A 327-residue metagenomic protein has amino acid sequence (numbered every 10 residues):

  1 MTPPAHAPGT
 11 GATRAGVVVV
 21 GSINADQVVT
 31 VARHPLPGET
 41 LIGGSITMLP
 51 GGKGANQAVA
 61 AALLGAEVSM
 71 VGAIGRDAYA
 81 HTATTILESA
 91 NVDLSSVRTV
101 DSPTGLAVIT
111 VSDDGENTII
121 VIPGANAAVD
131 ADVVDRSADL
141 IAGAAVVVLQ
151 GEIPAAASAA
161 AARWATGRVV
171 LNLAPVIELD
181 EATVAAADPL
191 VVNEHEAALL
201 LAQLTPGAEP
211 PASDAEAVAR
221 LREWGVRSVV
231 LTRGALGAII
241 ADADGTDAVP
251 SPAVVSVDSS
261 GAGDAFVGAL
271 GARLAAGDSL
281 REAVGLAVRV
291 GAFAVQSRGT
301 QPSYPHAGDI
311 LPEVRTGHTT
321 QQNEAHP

Functional and structural regions predicted by a protein language model:
M1-A73, A78-T82, V255-V257, Q321-P327: Glycine-rich phosphate/adenosyl-contacting loop at the front of the ribokinase-like
M1-V17, E178, Q203-P327: Conserved phosphate-binding/catalytic region of the ribokinase-like
A25, V134, E196-A198, A238 (+1 more regions): A generic structural signal for short hydrophobic patches within well-formed alpha-helices
P37-L41, S45-M48, L63-A145, L311-P327: Conserved N-terminal subdomain of the carbohydrate kinase-like
V59, L106-T110, T118-I119, L231 (+1 more regions): Short beta-strand scaffold segments in enzyme catalytic cores
A90-N91, A127-D132, V169-V176, P250: Short gly/ser/thr-rich secondary-structure transition/capping motifs
I141-A142, V184-A185, E223: A short, aliphatic-rich alpha-helical micro-motif
A145-E216, L236-A238: Conserved beta-alpha-beta core of the PfkB/ribokinase-like small-molecule kinase fold
